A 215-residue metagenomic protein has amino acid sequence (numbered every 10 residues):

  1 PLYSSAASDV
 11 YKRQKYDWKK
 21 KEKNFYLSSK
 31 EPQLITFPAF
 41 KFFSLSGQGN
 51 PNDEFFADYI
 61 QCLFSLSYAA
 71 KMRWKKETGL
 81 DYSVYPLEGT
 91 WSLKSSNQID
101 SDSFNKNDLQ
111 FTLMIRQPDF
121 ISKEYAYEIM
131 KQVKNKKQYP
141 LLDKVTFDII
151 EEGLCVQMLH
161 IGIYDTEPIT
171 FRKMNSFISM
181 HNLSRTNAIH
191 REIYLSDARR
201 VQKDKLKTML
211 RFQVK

Functional and structural regions predicted by a protein language model:
P1-Y11: Single conserved hydrophobic/aromatic residue that forms the stacking wall/gate of nucleotide- or nucleobase-binding
R13-K215: A solvent-exposed interaction/effector surface
